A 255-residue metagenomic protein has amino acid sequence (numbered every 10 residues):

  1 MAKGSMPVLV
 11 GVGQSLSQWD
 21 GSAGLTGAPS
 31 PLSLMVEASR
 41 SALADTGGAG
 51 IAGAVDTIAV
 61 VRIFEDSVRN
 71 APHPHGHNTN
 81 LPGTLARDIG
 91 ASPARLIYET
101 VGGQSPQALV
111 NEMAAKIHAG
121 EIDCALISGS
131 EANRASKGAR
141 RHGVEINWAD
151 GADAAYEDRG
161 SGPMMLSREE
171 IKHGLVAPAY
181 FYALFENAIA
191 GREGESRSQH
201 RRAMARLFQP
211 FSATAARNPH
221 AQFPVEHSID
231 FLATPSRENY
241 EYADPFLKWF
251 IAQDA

Functional and structural regions predicted by a protein language model:
M1-Y98, A115-I122, L126-A255: Conserved "HGTGT" condensation-loop signature of ketosynthase/thiolase-family condensing enzymes that catalyze
S33, Q104-A108: Glycine-rich anion/phosphate-binding loops
E99-G103: Short HxH-centered metal-ligating active-site micro-motif
Q107-A115: Conserved phosphate-binding catalytic cores of ATP/NTP-utilizing and phosphoryl-transfer enzymes
